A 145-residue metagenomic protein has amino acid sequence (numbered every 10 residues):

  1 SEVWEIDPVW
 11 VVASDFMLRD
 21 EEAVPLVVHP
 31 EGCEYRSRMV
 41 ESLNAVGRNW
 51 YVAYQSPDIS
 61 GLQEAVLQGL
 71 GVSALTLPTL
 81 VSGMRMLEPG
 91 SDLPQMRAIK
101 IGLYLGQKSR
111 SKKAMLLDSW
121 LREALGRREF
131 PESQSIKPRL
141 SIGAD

Functional and structural regions predicted by a protein language model:
S1, I6, Q68-K108: Beta-alpha-beta core module
S1-E31, K100-K108, R122: Hydrophobic/proline-rich hinge and linker segments of small-molecule sensing/allosteric domains, predominantly
P25-V46, S111: Secondary-structure junction motif
H29-P30, V52, L75: Thr-Gly-centered strand-to-loop micro-motif
M39, E64-G69: Hydrophobic residues within well-ordered alpha-helices
N49-D58: Short beta-strand-to-loop elements that line the ligand-binding cleft of bilobed periplasmic-binding protein-like
G61: Short acidic active-site motifs
D92-K137: A late-sequence structural motif
